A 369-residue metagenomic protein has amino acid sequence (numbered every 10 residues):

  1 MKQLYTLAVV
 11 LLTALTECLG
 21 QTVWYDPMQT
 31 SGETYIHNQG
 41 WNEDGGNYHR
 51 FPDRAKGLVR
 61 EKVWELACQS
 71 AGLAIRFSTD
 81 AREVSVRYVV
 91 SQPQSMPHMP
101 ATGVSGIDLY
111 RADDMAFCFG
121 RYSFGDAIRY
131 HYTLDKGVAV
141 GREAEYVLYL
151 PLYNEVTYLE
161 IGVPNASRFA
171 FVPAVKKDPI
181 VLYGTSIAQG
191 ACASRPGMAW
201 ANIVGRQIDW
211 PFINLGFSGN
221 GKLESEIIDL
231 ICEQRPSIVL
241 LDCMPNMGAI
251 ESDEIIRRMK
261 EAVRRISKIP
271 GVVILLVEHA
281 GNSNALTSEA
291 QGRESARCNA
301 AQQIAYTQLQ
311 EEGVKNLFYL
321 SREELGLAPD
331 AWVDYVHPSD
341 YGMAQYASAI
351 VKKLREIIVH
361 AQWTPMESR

Functional and structural regions predicted by a protein language model:
M1-L4: Positively charged n-region of N-terminal signal peptides that target proteins for export
T6-T16: Bacterial N-terminal signal peptides
L15-P179, R355-R369: N-terminal secretory targeting modules
M96-H98, G190-M198, R293-A296: Glycine- and acidic-residue-enriched helix-capping/strand-helix junction motifs
K177-A201: Catalytic nucleophile-elbow at a beta strand-turn-alpha helix junction centered on a G-D-S/GDSL motif, marking
I187-A191, I213-F217, M244-D253: Surface-exposed cleft-lining segments at the edges of enzyme active sites
A201-N214, T307-Q308: Short helix-loop-beta junction
S225-R369: Alpha-helical cap/lid subdomain in secreted, periplasmic, or secretory-pathway luminal O-acyl-processing enzymes
